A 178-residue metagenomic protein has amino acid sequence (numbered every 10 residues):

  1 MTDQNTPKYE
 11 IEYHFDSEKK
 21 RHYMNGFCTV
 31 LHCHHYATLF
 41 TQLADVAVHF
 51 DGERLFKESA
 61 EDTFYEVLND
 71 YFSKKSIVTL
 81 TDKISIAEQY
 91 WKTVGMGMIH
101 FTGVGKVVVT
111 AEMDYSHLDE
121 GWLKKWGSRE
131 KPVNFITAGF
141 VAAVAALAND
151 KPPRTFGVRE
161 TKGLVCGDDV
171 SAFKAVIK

Functional and structural regions predicted by a protein language model:
M1-F135, K151-T155, K162-A172: N-terminal accessory segment detector
I136-A145: A conserved amphipathic terminal alpha-helix motif
A175-K178: Short beta-strand-to-coil "C-cap" segments at the C-terminal boundary of structured domains/repeats, marking
